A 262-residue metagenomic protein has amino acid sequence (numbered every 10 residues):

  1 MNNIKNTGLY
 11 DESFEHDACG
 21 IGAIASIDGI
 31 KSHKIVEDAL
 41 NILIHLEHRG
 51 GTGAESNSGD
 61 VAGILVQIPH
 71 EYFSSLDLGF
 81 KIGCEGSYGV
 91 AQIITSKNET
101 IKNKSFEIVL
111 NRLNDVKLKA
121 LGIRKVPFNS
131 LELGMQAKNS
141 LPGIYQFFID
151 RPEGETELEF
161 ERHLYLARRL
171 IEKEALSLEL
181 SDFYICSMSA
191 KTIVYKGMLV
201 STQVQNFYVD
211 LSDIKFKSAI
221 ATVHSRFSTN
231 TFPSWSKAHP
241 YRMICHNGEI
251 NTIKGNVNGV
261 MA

Functional and structural regions predicted by a protein language model:
M1-A262: N-terminal segments that mediate ammonia production and transfer in glutamine-dependent amidotransferase systems
